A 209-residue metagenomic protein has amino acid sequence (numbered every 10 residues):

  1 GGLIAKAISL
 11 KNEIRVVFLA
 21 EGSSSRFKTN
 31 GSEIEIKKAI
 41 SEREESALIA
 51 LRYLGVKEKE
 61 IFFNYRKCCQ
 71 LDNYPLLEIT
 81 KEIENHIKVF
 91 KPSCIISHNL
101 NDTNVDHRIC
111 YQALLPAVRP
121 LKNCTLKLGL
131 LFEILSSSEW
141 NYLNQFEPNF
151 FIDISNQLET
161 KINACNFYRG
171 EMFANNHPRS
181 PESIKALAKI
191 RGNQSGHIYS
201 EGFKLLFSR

Functional and structural regions predicted by a protein language model:
G1-T125, L131, N163, F167 (+2 more regions): Active-site beta-strand->loop->alpha-helix modules in alpha/beta enzyme cores, enriched in Gly/His/Asp(Glu)
A39-E42, D153, S180: Residues at the start of alpha-helices and the adjacent loop-to-helix junctions
Y65-R66, I134, I154-N156, L205: Active-site donor-binding loop signature of nucleotide-sugar glycosyltransferases
R108, P178-E182: An alpha-helix initiation/capping motif
N123-L143: Short, flexible loop segments at boundaries between secondary-structure elements
N141-M172, N176-P178, A188: A conserved mid-domain beta-alpha-beta active-site/ligand-binding segment of alpha/beta enzyme cores
